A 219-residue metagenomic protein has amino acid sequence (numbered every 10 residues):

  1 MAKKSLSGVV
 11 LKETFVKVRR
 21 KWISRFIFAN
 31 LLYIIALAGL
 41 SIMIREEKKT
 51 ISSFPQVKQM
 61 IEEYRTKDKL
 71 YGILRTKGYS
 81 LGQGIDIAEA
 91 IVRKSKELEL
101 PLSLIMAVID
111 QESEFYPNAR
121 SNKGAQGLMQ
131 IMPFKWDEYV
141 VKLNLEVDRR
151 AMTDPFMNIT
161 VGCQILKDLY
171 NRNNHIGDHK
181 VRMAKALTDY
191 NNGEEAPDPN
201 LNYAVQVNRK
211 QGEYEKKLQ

Functional and structural regions predicted by a protein language model:
M1-I23: N-terminal Lys/Arg-rich, disordered targeting/topogenic segments
R25-S41: Hydrophobic membrane-insertion alpha-helices, especially the h-region of bacterial N-terminal signal peptides
E47-F115: Export/targeting segments at the very N-terminus of extracytoplasmic proteins
Y64-R65, G78-D86, S95, E99-S103 (+4 more regions): Soluble non-cytosolic domains of exported or imported proteins
I73, A119-K142: Short, surface-exposed glycine/acidic/tryptophan-bearing loops
A88-V92, P133-K185, A196, N208-K210: Alpha-helical segment that forms one wall of the substrate-binding/catalytic cleft in peptidoglycan-active domains
S113-R120, G193-L201: Secretory-pathway/luminal and periplasmic proteins that interact with or process carbohydrate-rich
